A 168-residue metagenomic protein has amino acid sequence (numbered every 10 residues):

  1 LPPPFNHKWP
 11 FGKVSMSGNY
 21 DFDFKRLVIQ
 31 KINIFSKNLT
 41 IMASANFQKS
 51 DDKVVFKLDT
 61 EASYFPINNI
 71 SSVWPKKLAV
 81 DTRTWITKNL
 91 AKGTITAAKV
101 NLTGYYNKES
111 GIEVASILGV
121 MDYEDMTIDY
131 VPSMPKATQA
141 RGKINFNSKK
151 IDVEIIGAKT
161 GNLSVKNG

Functional and structural regions predicted by a protein language model:
L1-I32, K57-I128: Extended amphipathic, helix-rich lipid-handling scaffolds
F5, M42-N46, V165-G168: Short amphipathic beta-strand/extended segments with alternating polar/hydrophobic composition
W9, I34-S36, D51, A91 (+1 more regions): Surface-exposed coil/turn segments at beta-strand junctions on protein surfaces, enriched
S15, Y20, K25-I34, I128-V131 (+1 more regions): Strand-loop-strand
K49-D52, K108, F146-D152: Secondary-structure transition/capping motifs at alpha-helix termini and the adjoining loop/turn into the next element
K53, V114-S116, T138-Q139: Short "repeat-start/strand-capping" segments in structured domains, especially the N-termini of parallel beta-helix
